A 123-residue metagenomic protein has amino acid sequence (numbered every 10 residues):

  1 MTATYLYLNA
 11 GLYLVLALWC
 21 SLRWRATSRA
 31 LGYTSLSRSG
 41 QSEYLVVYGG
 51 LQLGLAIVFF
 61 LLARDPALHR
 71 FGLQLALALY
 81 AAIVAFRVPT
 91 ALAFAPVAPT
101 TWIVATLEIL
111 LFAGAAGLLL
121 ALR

Functional and structural regions predicted by a protein language model:
T4-C20: N-terminal signal-anchor transmembrane alpha helix
W24-Q41: Cytosolic, membrane-interface loops and tails of multi-pass inner-membrane proteins
G40-L45, W102-A116: Small-residue-rich segments of transmembrane alpha-helices in multi-pass membrane proteins, especially helix faces
Q41-L61, A78-A82: Core segments of alpha-helical transmembrane spans in multipass integral membrane proteins
Q52-F59, F112-R123: Hydrophobic alpha-helical transmembrane segments in multi-pass integral membrane proteins
I57-Q74: Juxtamembrane helix-break-helix junctions at the cytosolic face of small multi-pass alpha-helical membrane proteins
Q74-R87, E108-G114: Hydrophobic alpha-helical membrane segments
A85-W102, L120-R123: Membrane-helix boundary connector in multi-pass membrane proteins
